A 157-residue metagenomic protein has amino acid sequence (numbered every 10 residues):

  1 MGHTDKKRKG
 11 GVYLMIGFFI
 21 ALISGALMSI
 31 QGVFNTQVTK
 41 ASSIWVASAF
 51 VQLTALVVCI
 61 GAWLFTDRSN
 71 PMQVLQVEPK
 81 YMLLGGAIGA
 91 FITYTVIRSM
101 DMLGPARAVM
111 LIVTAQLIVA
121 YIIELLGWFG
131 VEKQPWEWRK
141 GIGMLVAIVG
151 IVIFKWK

Functional and structural regions predicted by a protein language model:
G2-I23, K40, L56-Y81, E132-W138 (+1 more regions): Membrane-interface interhelical linkers
K6-A41, W45, F91, T95 (+1 more regions): Glycine-/small-residue-enriched transmembrane alpha-helix faces in small-molecule transporters and effluxers
S29, I60, A90, T114-I122: Hydrophobic/small/kink-forming positions within alpha-helical transmembrane segments of polytopic membrane proteins
K40-I44, T95-T114: Structural motif at transmembrane-helix junctions in multi-pass transporters
A47, S99, L126-W128: Hydrophobic/aromatic residues within transmembrane alpha-helices of multi-pass small-molecule transporters
L56-V57, I118, I148: Small-residue-rich packing faces within the transmembrane alpha-helices of Major Facilitator Superfamily
I118-W138: C-terminal transmembrane-helix exit sites in multi-pass transporters
W136-K155: Hydrophobic transmembrane alpha-helices of multi-pass small-molecule transport proteins
